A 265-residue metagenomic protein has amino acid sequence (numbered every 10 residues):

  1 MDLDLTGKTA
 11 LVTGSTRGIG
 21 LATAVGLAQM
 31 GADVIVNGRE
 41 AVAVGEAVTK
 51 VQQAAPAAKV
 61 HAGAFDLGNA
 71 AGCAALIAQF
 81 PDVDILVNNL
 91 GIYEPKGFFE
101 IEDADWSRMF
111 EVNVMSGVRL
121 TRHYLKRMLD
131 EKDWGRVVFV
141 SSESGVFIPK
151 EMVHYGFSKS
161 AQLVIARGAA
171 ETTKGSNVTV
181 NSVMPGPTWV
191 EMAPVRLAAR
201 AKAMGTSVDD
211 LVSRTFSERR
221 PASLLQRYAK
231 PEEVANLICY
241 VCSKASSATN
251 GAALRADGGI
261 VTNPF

Functional and structural regions predicted by a protein language model:
M1-T6, I19, F147, I238-C242 (+2 more regions): Short C-terminal tail/terminal secondary-structure segment of NAD(P)H-dependent dehydrogenase/reductase domains
T9, T16-R17: Conserved glycine-rich cofactor-binding loop
G97-F98, D105-F110, R219: Substrate-binding pocket helix/loop in short-chain dehydrogenase/reductase
T121, S158, A166: Active-site helix of classical SDR
S142: Residue(s) in the substrate-gating loop at a strand-loop-helix junction that position the organic substrate next
K174, T179, T249-G251: Short, small/polar-rich loop/turn modules that mediate ligand/substrate recognition or access, typified
S182, T206-A245, T249, G258: C-terminal helical subdomain
